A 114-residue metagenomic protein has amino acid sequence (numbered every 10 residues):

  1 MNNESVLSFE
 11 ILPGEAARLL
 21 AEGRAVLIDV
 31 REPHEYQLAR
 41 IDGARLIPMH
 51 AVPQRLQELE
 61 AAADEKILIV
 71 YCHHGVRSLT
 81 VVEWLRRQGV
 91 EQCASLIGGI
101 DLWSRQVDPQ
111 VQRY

Functional and structural regions predicted by a protein language model:
M1-A25, P33-I67, V76-Y114: Rhodanese-like catalytic fold shared by cysteine-dependent sulfurtransferases and DSP/PTP-type phosphatases
Y71: Short, surface-exposed ligand- or partner-binding patches at beta-edge/loop junctions that are enriched in aromatics
